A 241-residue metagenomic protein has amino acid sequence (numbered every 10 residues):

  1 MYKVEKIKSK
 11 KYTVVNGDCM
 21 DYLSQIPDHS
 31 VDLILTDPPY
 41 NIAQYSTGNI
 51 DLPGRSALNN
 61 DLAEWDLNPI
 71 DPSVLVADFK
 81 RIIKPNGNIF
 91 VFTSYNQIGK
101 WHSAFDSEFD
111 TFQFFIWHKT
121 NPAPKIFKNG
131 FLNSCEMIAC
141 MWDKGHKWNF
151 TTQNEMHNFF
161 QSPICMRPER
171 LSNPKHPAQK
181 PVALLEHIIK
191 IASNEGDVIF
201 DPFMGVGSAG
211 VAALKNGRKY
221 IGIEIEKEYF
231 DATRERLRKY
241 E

Functional and structural regions predicted by a protein language model:
M1-D231, R238: Core catalytic lobe of class I
E241: C-terminal segments of enzyme domains that contribute to small-molecule binding surfaces
